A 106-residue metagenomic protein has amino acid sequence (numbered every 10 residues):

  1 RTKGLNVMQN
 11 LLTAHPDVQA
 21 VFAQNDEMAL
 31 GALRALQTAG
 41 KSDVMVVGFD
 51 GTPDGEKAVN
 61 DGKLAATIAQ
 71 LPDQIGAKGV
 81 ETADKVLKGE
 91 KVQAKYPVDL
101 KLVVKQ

Functional and structural regions predicted by a protein language model:
R1-Q106: A residue-level marker of the well-folded mature domains of exported/periplasmic proteins
